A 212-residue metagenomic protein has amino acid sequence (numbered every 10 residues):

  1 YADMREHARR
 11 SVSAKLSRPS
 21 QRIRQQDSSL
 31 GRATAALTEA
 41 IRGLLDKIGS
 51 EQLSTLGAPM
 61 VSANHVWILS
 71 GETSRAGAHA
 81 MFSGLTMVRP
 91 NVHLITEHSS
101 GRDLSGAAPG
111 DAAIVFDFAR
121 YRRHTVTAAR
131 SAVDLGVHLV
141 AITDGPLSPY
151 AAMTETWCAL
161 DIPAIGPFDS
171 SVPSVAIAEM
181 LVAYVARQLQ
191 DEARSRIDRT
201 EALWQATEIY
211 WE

Functional and structural regions predicted by a protein language model:
Y1, Q26, L30, T34 (+7 more regions): Generic structural signal for well-ordered, non-membrane alpha-helical segments in soluble metabolic enzymes
Y1-Q52: HTH-adjacent hinge/linker in prokaryotic transcriptional regulators
D3, T55-A58, A76, A80 (+1 more regions): Amphipathic alpha-helical interaction segments
P19-Q21, D117, A206-E212: Charged/polar, low-hydrophobicity segments characteristic of intrinsically disordered regions and flexible loops
L44-L45, L56, I68-L69: Short helix-to-loop capping/linker segments positioned immediately adjacent to catalytic or ligand/cofactor-binding
E51-A63: Glycine-rich phosphate/diphosphate-binding loops that line cofactor/substrate pockets in enzymes
V61-A176, M180-R187: Glycine-rich phosphate-binding loops that contact phosphosugars or nucleotide phosphates
Q188-E212: Internal, active-site/partner-interface "lid" segment
